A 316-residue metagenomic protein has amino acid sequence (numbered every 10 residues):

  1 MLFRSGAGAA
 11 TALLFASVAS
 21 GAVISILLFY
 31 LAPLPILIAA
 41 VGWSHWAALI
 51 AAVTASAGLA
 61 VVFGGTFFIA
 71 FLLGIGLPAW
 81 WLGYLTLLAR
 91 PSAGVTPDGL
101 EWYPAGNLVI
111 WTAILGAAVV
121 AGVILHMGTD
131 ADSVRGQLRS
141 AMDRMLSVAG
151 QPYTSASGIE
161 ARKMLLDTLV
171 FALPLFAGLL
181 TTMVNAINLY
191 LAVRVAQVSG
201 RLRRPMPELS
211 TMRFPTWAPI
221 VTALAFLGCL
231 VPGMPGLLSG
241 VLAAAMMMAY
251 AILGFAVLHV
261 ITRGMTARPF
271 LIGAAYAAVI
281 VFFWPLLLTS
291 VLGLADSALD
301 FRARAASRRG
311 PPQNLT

Functional and structural regions predicted by a protein language model:
M1-T54, T266-Y276, W284: Hydrophobic transmembrane alpha-helices
S5-A9, L49-V53, F68-L73, L108-V109 (+4 more regions): Hydrophobic alpha-helical transmembrane segments
A7, L72-H126: Short helix-perturbing small/polar motifs within transmembrane alpha-helices
S25-T86, L292, D296: Alpha-helical membrane segments and adjacent membrane-interface helices in multi-pass membrane proteins
L100-A105, G116-L169: Membrane-interface interhelical loops and short interface/amphipathic helices in multi-pass inner-membrane
K163-M183: Individual transmembrane alpha-helix segments
R194-A256: Small-residue-rich helix-loop
M234-T316: Long, positively charged, glycine-interspersed low-complexity recognition regions
